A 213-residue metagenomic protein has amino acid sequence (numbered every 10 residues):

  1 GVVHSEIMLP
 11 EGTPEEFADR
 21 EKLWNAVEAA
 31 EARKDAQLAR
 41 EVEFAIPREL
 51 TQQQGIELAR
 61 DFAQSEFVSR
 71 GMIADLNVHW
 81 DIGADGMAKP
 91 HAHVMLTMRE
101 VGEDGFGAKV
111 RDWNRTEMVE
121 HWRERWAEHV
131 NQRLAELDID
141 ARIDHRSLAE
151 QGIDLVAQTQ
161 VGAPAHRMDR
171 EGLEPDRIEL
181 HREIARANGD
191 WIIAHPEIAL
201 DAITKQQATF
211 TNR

Functional and structural regions predicted by a protein language model:
G1-R213: N-terminal nicking endonuclease/strand-transfer module with a His-rich metal-binding environment and a catalytic Tyr
